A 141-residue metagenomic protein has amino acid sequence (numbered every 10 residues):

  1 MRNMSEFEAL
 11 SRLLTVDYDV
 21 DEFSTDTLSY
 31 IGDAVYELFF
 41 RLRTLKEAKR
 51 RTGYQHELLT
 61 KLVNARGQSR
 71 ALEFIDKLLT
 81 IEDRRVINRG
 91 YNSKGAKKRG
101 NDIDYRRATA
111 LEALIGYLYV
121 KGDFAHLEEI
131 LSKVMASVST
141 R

Functional and structural regions predicted by a protein language model:
M1-R141: Double-stranded RNA-binding/processing signature
